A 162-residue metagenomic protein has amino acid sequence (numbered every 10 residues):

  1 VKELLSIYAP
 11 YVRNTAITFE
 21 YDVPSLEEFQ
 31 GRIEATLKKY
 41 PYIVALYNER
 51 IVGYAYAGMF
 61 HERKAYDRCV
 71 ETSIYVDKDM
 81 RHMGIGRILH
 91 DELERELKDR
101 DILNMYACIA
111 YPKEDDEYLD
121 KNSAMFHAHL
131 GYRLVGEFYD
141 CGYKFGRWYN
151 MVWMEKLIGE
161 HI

Functional and structural regions predicted by a protein language model:
V1-Q30, E160-I162: A short, well-structured alpha-helix characteristic of acyl/acetyltransferase catalytic modules
Y21-D79, H90, E96, R100 (+1 more regions): Acetyl-CoA-dependent GNAT
Y40, Y149-W153: Short hydrophobic/aromatic beta-strand or adjacent loop that forms the aromatic wall/cage of a ligand/substrate-binding
S73-R81, I109-E114: A short, internal acetyl-CoA/4′-phosphopantetheine-binding micro-motif in the GNAT/acyltransferase core
H82-D99, D120-M125, H129: Conserved acetyl-CoA-binding loop-helix of GNAT-fold acetyltransferases
L97-N122: Conserved GNAT acetyl-CoA-binding A-motif
C108-A110, A124, A128-R147, G159: Conserved catalytic-core motifs of GNAT/GCN5-like acyltransferases
